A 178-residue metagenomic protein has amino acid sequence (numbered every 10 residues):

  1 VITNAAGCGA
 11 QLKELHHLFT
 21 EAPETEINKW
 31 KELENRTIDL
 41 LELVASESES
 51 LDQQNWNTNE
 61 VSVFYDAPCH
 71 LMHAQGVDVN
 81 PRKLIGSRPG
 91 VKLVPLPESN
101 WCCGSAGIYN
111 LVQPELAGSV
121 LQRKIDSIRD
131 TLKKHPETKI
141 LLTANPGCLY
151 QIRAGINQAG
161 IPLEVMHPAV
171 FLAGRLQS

Functional and structural regions predicted by a protein language model:
V1-S178: Iron-sulfur cluster-binding electron-transfer modules in prokaryotic oxidoreductases
